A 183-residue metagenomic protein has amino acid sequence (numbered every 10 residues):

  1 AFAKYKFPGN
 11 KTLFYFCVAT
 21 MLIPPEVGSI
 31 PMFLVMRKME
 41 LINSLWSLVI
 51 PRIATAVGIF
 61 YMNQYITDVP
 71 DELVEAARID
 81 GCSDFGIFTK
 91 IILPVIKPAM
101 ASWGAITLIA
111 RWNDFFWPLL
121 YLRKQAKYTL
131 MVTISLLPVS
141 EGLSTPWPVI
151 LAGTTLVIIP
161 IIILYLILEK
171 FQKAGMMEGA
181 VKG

Functional and structural regions predicted by a protein language model:
A1-G183: A structural signal for multi-pass alpha-helical bundles of membrane permease subunits that mediate small-molecule
